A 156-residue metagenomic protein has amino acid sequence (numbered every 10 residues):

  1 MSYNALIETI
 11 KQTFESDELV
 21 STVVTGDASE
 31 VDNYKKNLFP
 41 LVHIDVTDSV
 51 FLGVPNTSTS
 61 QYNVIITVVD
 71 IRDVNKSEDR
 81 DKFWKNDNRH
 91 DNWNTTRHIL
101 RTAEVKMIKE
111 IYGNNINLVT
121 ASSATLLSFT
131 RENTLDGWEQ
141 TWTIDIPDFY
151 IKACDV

Functional and structural regions predicted by a protein language model:
M1-E8, S16, N56-Q61, V68-V105: Extracellular/virion structural assembly segments
M1-T57, E110, C154-V156: Small/polar-rich, solvent-exposed N-terminal microdomains that initiate assembly or binding
K35-H43, H90-D145: Acidic-leaning, charged glycine-interspersed low-complexity segments
S58-N75, N133-D148: Oligomerization/assembly interface segments of phage tail-like spikes and tubes
K76-R80, I151-V156: Short, charged, solvent-exposed linker or helix-capping segments at domain edges/interfaces that act as flexible hinges
